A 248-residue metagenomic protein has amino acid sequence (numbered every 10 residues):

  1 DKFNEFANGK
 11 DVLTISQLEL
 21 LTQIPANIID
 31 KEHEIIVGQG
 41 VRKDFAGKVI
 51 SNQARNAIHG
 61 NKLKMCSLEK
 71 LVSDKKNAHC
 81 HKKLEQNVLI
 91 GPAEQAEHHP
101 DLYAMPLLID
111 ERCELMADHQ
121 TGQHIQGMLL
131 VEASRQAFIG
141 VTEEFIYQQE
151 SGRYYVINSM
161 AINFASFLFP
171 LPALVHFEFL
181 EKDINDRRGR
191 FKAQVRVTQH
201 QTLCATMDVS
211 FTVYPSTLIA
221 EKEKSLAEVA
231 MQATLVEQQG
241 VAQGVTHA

Functional and structural regions predicted by a protein language model:
D1-Q123, E228-A248: Non-catalytic linker/capping segments at the edges of enzyme domains
E69-E97, L107, I146, R153-Y155 (+4 more regions): Composition-driven recognition of glycine/serine/threonine/acidic- and proline-rich low-complexity segments and repeats
M116-T121, Q126, Y154, C204: C-terminal beta-sandwich interaction modules and adjacent acidic, Ser/Thr/Pro/Gly-rich low-complexity tails used
Q123-L129, E181, L226-A230: Short, low-complexity, polar/charged sequence segments that are solvent-exposed and flexible
I125-Q149: Active-site helix/loop of acyl-thioester processing domains in fatty-acid/polyketide metabolism, spanning hotdog-fold
Q149, R153-V156, E228-A230: Short, intrinsically disordered/low-complexity patches at protein termini and at juxtamembrane boundaries
N158-L203: Hydrophobic beta-sheet segments that form the core/acyl-binding groove of ACP/CoA-dependent acyl-chain-processing
R196-A248: Charge-rich, low-complexity intrinsically disordered segments
